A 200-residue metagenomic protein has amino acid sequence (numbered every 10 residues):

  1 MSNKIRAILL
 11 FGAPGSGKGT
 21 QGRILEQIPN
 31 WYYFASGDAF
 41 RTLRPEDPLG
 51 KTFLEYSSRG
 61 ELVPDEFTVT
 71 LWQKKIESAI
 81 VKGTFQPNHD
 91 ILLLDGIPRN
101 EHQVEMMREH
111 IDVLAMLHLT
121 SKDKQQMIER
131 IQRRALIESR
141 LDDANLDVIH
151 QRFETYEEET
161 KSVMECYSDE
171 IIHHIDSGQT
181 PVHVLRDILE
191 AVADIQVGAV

Functional and structural regions predicted by a protein language model:
M1-R6: Extreme N-terminal, non-catalytic leader segments that precede Walker-type/kinase nucleotide-binding cores
L10: Hydrophobic anchor at the beta1->P-loop junction of P-loop NTPases
A13: P-loop (Walker A) phosphate-binding loop of NTP-binding proteins
K18: Conserved lysine of the Walker
Y32-M106: ATP-dependent small-molecule kinase phosphotransfer cores that center on conserved nucleotide phosphate-binding segments
L54-R59, M106-E159: A glycine- and Lys/Arg-enriched "phosphate-lid" helix/loop adjacent to the NTP-binding pocket of small-molecule kinases
F67-E77, R140-V184: Small-molecule kinase domains that catalyze NTP-dependent phosphoryl transfer to phosphate-bearing small molecules
